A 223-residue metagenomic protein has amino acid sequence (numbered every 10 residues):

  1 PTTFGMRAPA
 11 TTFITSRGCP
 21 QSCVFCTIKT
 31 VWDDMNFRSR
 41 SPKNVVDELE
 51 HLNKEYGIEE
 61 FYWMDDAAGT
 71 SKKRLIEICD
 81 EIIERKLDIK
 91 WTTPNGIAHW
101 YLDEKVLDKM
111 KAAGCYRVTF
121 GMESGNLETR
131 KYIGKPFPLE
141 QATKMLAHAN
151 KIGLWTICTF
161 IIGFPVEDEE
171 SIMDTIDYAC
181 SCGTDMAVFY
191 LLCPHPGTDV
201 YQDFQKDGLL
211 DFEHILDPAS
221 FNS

Functional and structural regions predicted by a protein language model:
P1-I157, F164, D177: Radical SAM [4Fe-4S] cluster-binding motif and immediate context
G5-T12, E170-S223: C-terminal accessory regions of radical SAM enzymes
T30, F160, S220-S223: Short, flexible active-site loops
E123, I161, L192-P194: Short loop/turn motifs enriched for small/polar and acidic residues
I157-T159, V188: Short, conserved beta-strand edge motifs with alternating hydrophobic and charged residues
